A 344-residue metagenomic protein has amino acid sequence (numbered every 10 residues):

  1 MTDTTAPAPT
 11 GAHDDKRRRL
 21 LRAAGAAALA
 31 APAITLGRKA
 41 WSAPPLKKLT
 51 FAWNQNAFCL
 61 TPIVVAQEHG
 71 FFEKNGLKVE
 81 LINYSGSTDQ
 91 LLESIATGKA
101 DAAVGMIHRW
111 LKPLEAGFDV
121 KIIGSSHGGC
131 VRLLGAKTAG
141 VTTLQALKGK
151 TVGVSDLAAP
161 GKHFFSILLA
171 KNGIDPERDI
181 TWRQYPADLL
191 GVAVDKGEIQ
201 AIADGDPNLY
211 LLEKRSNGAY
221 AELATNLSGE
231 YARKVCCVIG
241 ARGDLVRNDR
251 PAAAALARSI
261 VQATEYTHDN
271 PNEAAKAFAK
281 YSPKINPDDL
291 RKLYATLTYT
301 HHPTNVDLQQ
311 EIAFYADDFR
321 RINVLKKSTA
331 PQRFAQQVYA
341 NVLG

Functional and structural regions predicted by a protein language model:
M1-K16, A27-A28: N-terminal secretory signal peptides
R19-A40: N-terminal export signals
W41-E177, T181-Q184, A193, Q200-D206 (+2 more regions): Short, glycine-/small- and polar/acidic-enriched structural segments that line small-molecule recognition paths
W53, S126-G135, G218-V246, T296-L297 (+1 more regions): Periplasmic-binding protein-like
K74, N226-A232, T298-L308: Short, solvent-exposed loop/beta-turn-alpha elements that line the ligand-binding surface or hinge of extracytoplasmic
H108, D188-K280: Pocket-lining segment of extracytoplasmic ligand-binding domains
R247-L325: Secondary-structure end/capping motifs
D317-G344: Conserved C-terminal helix/tail region of periplasmic/extracytoplasmic solute-binding proteins
